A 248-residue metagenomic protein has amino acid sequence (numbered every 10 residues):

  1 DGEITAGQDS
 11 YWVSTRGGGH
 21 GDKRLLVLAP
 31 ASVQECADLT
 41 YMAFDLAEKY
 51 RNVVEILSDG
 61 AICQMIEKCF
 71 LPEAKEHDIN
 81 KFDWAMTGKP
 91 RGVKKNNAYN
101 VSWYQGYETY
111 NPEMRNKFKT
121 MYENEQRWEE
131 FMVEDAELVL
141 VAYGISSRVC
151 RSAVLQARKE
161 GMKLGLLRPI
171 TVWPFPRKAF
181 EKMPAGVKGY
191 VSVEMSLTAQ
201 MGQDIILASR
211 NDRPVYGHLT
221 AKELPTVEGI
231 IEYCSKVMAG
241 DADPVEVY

Functional and structural regions predicted by a protein language model:
D1-Q8, D38-Y41, M65-P72, G202-I205 (+1 more regions): Short acidic, glycine/serine/threonine-rich loops at helix termini
T5-G60, V247-Y248: Conserved thiamine diphosphate
Q8-D9, G21-L25, K49-V53, E134-L138 (+3 more regions): Short coil/turn connectors at secondary-structure junctions
Y41-L46, L71-A74, S152-K163, E181-A185 (+1 more regions): Short, solvent-exposed amphipathic alpha-helical segments in soluble enzyme and RNA/protein-processing domains
R51-E130: Conformationally flexible catalytic loops at phosphate/diphosphate-handling active centers
R127-K163, L167, W173-A179: Redox- and metal-dependent alpha/beta enzyme cores, enriched for Fe-S-associated oxidoreductases and cofactor-handling
V193-Y248: Peripheral docking tails and interdomain loops at the edges of cofactor- or intermediate-handling domains
